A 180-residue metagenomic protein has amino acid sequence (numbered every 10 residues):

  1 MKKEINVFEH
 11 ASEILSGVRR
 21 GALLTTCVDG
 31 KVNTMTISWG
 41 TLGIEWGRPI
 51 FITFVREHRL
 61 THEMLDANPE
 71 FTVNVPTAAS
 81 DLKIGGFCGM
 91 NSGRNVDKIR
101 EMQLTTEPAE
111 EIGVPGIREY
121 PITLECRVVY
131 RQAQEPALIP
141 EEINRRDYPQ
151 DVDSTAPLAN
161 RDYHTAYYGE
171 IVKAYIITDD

Functional and structural regions predicted by a protein language model:
M1-D180: Basic, polyanion-binding surface patches
